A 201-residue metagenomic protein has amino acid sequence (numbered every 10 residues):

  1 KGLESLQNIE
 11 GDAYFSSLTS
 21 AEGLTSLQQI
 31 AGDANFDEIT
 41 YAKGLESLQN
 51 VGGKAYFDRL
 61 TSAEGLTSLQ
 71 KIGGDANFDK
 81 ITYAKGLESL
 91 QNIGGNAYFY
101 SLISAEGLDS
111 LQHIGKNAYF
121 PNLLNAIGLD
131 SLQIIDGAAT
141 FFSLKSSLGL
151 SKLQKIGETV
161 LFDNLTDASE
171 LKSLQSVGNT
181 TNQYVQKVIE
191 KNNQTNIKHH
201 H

Functional and structural regions predicted by a protein language model:
K1-Q7, A21-Q28, A42-Q49, S62-Q70 (+6 more regions): Short, T/G/N/S-enriched strand-turn elements that build extracellular solenoid repeat scaffolds
E10-S20, A31-Y41, G52-S62, G74-Y83 (+5 more regions): Concave beta-strand-loop units of leucine-rich repeat
Q175-H201: C-terminal capping region of solenoid repeat domains
